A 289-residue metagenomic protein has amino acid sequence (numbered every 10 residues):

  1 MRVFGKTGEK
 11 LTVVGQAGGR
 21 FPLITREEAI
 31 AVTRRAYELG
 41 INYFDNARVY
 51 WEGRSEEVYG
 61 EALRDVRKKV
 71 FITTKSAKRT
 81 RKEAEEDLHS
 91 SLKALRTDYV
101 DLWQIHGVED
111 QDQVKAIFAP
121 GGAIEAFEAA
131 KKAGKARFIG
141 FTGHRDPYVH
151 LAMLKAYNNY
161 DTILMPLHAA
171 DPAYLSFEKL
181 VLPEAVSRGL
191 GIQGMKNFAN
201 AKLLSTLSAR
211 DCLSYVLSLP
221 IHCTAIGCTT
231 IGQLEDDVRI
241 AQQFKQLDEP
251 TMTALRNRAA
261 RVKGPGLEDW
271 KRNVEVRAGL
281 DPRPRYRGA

Functional and structural regions predicted by a protein language model:
M1-V70, A126: N-terminal binding-site loop/beta-alpha segment at the start of enzyme catalytic domains that lines or forms
F4, Q16, F44, Y59 (+8 more regions): Conserved, mostly hydrophobic/aromatic
V14-E27, T73-E83, D112-A116, L203-T206: Active-site mouth loops of central-metabolism enzymes
G19, R34, V49, I105-V108 (+3 more regions): Flexible loop residues that form catalytic and substrate-binding hotspots at small-molecule/glycan-binding clefts
E27, R79-L180, E184-Q193: Glycine/proline-rich, positively charged, aromatic-decorated active-site loop/lid region on the catalytic face
R35, L39, V58-V66, S90 (+9 more regions): Alpha-helical structural signal in soluble globular domains
Y37, L180-A289: Structured C-terminal cap/extension of enzyme domains
N42-Y50, T73-K75, R137-F141, L164-M165 (+1 more regions): Short catalytic-loop micro-motif centered on adjacent basic/acidic residues
